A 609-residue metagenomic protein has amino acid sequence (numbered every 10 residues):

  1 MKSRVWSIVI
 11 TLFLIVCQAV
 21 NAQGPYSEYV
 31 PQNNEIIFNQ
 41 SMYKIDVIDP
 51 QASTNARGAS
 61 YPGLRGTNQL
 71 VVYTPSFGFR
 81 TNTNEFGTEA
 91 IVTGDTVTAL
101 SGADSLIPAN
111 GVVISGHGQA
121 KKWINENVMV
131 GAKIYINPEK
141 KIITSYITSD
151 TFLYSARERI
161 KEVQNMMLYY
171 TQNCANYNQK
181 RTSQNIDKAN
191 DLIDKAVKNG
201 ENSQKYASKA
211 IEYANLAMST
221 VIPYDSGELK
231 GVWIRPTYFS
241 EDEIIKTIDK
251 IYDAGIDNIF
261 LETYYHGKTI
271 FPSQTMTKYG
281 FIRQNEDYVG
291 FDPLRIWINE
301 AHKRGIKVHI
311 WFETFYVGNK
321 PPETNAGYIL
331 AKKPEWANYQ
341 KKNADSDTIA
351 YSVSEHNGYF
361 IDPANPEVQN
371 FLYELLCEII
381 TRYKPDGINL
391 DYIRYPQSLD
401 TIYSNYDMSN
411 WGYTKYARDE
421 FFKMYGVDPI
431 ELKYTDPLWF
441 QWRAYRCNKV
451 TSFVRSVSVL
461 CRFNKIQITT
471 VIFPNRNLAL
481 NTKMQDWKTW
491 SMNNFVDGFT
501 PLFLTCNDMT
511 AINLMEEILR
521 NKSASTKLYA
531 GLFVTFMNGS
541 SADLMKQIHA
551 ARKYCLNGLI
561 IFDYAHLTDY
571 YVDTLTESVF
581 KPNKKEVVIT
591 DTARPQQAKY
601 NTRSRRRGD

Functional and structural regions predicted by a protein language model:
A22-D257, L261, R603-S604: Mature N-terminal, pre-catalytic/accessory segment of carbohydrate-active enzymes
G131, A210, F495-N513, E517-I518 (+1 more regions): Substrate-binding cleft of secreted/luminal carbohydrate-active enzymes
G227-V232, F239, I310-R382: Active-site-adjacent "subsite" loops/lids of carbohydrate-active enzymes
K230-F239, M276-F291, S354-Y373, L438-V450 (+2 more regions): The substrate-binding groove and active-site-proximal loops of carbohydrate-active enzymes, especially glycoside
E243-T269, R382-G387, F495-F499, Y554-G558: Catalytic domains of carbohydrate-active enzymes, especially glycoside hydrolases
A254-G290: Aromatic-lined carbohydrate-binding/catalytic grooves of carbohydrate-active enzymes
F271-I282, Y316-S352, Y392-L432: Aromatic- and acidic-residue-enriched segments that line the glycan-binding/catalytic groove of carbohydrate-active
Y403-G539: Glycoside hydrolase catalytic-domain groove-lining segments
